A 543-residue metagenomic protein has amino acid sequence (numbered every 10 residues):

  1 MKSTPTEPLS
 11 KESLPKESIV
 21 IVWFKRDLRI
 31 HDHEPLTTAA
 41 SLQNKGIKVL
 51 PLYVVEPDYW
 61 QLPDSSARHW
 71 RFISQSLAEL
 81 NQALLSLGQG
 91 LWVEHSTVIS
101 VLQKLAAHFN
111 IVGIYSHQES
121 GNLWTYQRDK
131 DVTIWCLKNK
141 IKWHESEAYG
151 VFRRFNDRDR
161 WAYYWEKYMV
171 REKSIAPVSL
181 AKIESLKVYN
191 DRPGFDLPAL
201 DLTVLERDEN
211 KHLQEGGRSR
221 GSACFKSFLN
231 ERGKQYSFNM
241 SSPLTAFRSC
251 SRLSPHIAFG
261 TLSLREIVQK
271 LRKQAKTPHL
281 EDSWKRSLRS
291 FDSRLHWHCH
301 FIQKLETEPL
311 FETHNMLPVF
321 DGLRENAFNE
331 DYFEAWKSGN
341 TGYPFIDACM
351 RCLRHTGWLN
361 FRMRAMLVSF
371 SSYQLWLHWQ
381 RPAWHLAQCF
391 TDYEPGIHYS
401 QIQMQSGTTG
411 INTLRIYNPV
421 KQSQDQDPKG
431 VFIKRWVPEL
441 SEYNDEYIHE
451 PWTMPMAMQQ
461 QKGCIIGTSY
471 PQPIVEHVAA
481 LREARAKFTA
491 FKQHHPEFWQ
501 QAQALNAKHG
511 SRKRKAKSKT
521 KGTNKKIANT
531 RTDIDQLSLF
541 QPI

Functional and structural regions predicted by a protein language model:
M1-L180, R351, S400-Q401, V478 (+1 more regions): Trp/Phe/Arg-rich N-terminal binding region typifying the photolyase-homology
I21-V22, Q61-D64, Y115-Q118, E206-E209 (+5 more regions): Glycine- and acidic
I30-H31, W124-R128, R248-S249, S287 (+2 more regions): Short, glycine/acidic-rich beta->alpha junctions
H31, F72, S76, G217 (+3 more regions): Soluble or luminal CAZymes and related metallo-dependent hydrolases
P35, S76, L80, G221-C224 (+7 more regions): Alpha-helical packing segments of well-folded alpha/beta enzyme cores
N139-I141, R160-V319, V431-I543: Glycine/tryptophan-enriched, flexible segments
R252-D445: Active-site-proximal binding-pocket segments
